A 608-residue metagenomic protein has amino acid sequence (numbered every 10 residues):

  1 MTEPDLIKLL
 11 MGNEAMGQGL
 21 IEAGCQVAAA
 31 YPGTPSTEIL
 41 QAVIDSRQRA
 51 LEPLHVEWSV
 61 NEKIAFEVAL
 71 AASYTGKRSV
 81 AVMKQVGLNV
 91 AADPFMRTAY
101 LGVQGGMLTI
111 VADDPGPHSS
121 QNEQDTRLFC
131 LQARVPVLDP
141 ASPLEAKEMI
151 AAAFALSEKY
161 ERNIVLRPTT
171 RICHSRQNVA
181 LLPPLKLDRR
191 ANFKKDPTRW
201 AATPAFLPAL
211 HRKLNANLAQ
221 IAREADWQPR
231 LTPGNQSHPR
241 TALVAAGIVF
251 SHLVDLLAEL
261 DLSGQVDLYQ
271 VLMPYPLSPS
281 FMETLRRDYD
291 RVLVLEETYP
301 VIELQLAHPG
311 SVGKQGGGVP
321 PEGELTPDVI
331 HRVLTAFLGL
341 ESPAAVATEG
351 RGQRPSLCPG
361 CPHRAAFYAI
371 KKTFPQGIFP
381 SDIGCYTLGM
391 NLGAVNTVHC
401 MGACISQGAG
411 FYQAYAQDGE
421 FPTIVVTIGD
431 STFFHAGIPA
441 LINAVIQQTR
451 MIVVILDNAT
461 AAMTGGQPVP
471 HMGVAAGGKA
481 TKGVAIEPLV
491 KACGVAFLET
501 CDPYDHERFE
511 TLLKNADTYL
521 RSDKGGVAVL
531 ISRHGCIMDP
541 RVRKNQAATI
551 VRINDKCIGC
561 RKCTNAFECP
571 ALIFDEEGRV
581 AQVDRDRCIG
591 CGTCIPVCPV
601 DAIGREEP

Functional and structural regions predicted by a protein language model:
M1-N13, G17, A23, P140-L357 (+5 more regions): Flexible, low-complexity linker and terminal segments
M1-P143, R171, Q265, H308-P422: Thiamine diphosphate
I39-A42, V68-L70, A91-F95, P117-Q124 (+15 more regions): Short acidic, glycine/serine/threonine-rich loops at helix termini
I44-R49, D255-L268, P488-G494: Short helix-loop-beta junction
A50-S59, L101-A112, F193-T198, I446-A459 (+1 more regions): A glycine-rich helix N-cap at a beta->alpha junction
D114-N163, T169, A201, P355-S356 (+3 more regions): Conserved thiamine diphosphate
S119, M390-V529, I537-R543: Thiamine diphosphate
